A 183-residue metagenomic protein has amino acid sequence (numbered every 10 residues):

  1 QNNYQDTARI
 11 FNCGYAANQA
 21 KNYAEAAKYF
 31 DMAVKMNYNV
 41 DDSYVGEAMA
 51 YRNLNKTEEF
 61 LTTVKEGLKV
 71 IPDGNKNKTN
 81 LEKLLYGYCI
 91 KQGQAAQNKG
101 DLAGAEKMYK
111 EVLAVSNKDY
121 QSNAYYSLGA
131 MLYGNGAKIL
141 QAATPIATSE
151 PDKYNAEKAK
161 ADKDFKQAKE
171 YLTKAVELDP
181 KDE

Functional and structural regions predicted by a protein language model:
Q1-T7, G134-Y171: Short coil/linker segments at helix-helix boundaries
Y4, Y38, P72, N117-D119 (+1 more regions): Short coil turns that delineate tetratricopeptide repeat
R9, S43, N77, L81 (+3 more regions): TPR alpha-solenoid repeat register
R9-N12, S43-G46, L84, K91 (+2 more regions): Canonical tetratricopeptide repeat
